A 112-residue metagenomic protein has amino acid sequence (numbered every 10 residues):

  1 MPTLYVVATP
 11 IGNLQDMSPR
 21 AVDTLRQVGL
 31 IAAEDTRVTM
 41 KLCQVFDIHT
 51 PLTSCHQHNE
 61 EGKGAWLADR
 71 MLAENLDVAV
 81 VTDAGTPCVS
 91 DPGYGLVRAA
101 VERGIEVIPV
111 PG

Functional and structural regions predicted by a protein language model:
M1-H58: Glycine-rich, flexible N-terminal cofactor/catalytic loop recognition
P10, Q57-E60, G85-T86, G112: Short beta->alpha junction loops/turns
M17, K63, C88-V89: Secondary-structure boundary/capping motif
N59-A68: Glycine-rich, highly charged phosphate/nucleotide-binding loops
L72-G112: Short glycine-cluster motifs
